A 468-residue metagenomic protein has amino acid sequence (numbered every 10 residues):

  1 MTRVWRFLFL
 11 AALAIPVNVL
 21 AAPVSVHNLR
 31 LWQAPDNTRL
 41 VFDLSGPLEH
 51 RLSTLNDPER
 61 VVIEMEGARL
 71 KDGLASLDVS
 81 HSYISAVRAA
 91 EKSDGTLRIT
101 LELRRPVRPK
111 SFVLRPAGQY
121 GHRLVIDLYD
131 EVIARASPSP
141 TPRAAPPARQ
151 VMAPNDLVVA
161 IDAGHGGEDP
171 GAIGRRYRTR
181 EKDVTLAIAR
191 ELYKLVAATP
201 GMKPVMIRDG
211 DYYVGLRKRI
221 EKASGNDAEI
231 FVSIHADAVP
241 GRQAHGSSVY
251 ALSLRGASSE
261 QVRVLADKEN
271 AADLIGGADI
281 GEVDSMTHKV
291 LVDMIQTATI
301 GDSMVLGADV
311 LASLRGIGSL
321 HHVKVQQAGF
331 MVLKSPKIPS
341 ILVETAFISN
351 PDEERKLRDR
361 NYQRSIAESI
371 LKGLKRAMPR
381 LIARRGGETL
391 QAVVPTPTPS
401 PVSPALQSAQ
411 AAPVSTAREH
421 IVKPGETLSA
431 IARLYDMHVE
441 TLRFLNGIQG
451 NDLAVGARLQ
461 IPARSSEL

Functional and structural regions predicted by a protein language model:
M1-F9: Bacterial N-terminal signal peptides that target proteins for export
A14-V17: N-terminal signal peptide c-region/cleavage motif recognized by signal peptidases
L20-V159, I421, A430-R433, I461 (+1 more regions): Signal-peptide-cleaved, periplasmic/extracellular N-terminal interaction regions immediately downstream of the signal
L52, I63, I126, P240 (+1 more regions): Active-site-adjacent mobile loop/cap segments within catalytic or ligand-binding domains
I133, A377-P413: Intrinsically disordered, low-complexity mixed-charge segments
R135-S285, Q296-I300, M304-A308, R364 (+3 more regions): Catalytic-core regions of hydrolytic enzymes
R418-I421, A430-R433, M437-L468: Extracellular LysM carbohydrate-binding repeats and other cell-envelope/extracellular binding modules
